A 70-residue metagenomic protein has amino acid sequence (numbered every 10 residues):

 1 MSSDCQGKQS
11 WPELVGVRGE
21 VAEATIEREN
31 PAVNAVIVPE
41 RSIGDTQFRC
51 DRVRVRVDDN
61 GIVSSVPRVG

Functional and structural regions predicted by a protein language model:
M1-G70: Exposed, flexible binding/inhibitory loops of compact, secreted disulfide-stabilized domains
